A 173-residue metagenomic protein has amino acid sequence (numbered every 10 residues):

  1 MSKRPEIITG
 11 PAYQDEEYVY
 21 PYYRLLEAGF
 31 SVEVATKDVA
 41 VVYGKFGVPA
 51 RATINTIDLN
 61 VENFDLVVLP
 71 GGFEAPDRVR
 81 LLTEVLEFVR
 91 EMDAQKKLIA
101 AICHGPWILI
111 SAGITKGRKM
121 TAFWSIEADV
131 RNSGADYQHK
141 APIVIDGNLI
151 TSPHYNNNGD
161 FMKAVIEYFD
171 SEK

Functional and structural regions predicted by a protein language model:
M1-I99, W107-G117, E127-K140, V144-K173: Extended, subdomain-level signal for the structured scaffold at the beginning of enzyme domains
C103: Catalytic nucleophile serine of serine hydrolases, specifically the conserved "nucleophile elbow" pentapeptide
M120: Anionic-ligand binding patches
